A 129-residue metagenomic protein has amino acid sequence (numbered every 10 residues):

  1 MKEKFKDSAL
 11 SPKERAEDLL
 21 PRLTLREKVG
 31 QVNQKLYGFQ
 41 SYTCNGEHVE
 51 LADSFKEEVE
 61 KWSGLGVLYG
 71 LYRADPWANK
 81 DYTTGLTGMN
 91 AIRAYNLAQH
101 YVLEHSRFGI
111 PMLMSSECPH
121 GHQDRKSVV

Functional and structural regions predicted by a protein language model:
M1-V129: N-terminal beta-rich core of secreted/periplasmic extracellular enzymes
